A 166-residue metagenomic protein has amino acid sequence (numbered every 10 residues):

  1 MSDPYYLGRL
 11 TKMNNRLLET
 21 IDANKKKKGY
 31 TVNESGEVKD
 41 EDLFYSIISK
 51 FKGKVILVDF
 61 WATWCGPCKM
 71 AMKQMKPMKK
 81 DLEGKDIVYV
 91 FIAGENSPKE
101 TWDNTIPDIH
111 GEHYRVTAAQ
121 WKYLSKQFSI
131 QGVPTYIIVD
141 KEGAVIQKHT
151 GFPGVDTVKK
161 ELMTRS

Functional and structural regions predicted by a protein language model:
M1-K52: Oxidative protein folding and maturation machinery
E41, Y45, K76-K79, K99 (+4 more regions): Extracytoplasmic/secreted envelope proteins and their assembly/folding machinery, especially bacterial periplasmic
K54-I56, F60-W64, G132: Short pre-active-site segment immediately N-terminal to redox-active cysteine/selenocysteine motifs in thiol-based
K54-V55, M72-A93, K159-K160, T164-R165: Conserved helix-turn-beta segment immediately C-terminal to the redox Cys motif in thioredoxin-like folds
V58, W102, Y136: Hydrophobic, well-ordered secondary-structure elements that form the walls of internal hydrophobic environments
F60-P77: Conserved redox-active cysteine motifs that mediate thiol-disulfide chemistry, especially di-cysteine Cys-X(1-2)-Cys
M70, A119-M163: Thiol/disulfide oxidoreductase modules built on the thioredoxin-like
K80-W121, K126, I130-V133: Conserved segment of the thioredoxin-like fold in thiol-based oxidoreductases
